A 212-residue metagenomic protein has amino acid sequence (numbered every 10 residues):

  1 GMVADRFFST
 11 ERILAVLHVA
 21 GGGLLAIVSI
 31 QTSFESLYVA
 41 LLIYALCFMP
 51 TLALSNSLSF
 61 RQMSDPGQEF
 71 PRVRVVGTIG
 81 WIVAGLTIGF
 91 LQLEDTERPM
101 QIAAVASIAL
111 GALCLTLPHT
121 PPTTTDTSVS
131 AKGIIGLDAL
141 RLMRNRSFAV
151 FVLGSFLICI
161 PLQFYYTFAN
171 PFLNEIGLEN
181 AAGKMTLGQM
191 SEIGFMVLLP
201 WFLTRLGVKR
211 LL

Functional and structural regions predicted by a protein language model:
G1-S9, L91-Q92, F195-V208: Helix-to-loop junctions at the C-terminal end of transmembrane segments in multipass secondary transporters
R12-A26, R210-L212: Structural signature of the two symmetry-related core transmembrane helices
S29-L41: Helix-loop junctions at membrane interfaces in 12-TM secondary transporters
L41-V76: Cytoplasmic helix-loop-helix junction between adjacent transmembrane helices in 12-TM secondary transporters
Q68-V73, T78, E97-Q101, N174-I193: Loop-to-transmembrane helix entry
P99-T116: Symmetry-related core transmembrane helices of the 12-TM Major Facilitator Superfamily/SLC fold
L117-G154: Juxtamembrane intracellular "pre-TM" segments in multi-pass secondary transporters
S147-T186: Helix-loop boundary and gating motifs at the non-cytosolic
